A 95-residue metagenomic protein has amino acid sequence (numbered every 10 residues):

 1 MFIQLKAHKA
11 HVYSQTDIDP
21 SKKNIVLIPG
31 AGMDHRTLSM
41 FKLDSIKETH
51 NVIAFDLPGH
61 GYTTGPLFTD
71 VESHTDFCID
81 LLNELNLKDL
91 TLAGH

Functional and structural regions predicted by a protein language model:
M1-K9: N-terminal cap/lid segment of alpha/beta-hydrolase-fold proteins
F2, V52-A54, H95: Conserved beta-strand scaffold positions in the cores of enzyme catalytic domains, especially in NTP/NDP-utilizing
K9, N24-V26, C78-E84: Generic alpha-helical hydrophobic packing signal
K9-H11, D89: Conserved catalytic core of two-component sensor histidine kinases, primarily the HATPase_c ATP-binding
H11-Y62: Conserved HGGG/HGGXW glycine-rich cap/lid loop of the alpha/beta-hydrolase fold
P29-A31, L90, G94-H95: Conserved alpha/beta-hydrolase "nucleophile elbow" surrounding the catalytic nucleophile
A54-A93: Active-site loop/oxyanion-hole signature of alpha/beta-hydrolase fold enzymes
